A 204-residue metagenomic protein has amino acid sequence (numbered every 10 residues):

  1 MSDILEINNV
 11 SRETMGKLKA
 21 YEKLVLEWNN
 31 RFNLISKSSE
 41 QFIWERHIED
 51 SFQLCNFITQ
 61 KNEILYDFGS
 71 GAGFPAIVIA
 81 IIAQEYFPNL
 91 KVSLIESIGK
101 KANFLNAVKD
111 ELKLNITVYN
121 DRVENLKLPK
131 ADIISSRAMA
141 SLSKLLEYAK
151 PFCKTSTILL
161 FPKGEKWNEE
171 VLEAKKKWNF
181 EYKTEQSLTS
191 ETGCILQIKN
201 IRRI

Functional and structural regions predicted by a protein language model:
M1-Q60, Y66, G99-N103, A107-L112: Class I SAM-dependent transferase core
F52-A131, S135-S136: Conserved SAM/SAH cofactor-binding pocket of Class I
K91, N115-T117, I158, N179-K183: Conserved beta-strand segments of alpha/beta enzyme cores
N106, L146-A149, L172-E173: Short amphipathic alpha-helical segments
L146-I158: A short glycine-rich, Lys/Arg-flanked "PGG" loop and its adjoining helix->strand segment in the class I
S156-W167: Conserved beta-strand signature within the Rossmann-like core of class I S-adenosyl-L-methionine
K166-I204: Active-site capping/gating segments
